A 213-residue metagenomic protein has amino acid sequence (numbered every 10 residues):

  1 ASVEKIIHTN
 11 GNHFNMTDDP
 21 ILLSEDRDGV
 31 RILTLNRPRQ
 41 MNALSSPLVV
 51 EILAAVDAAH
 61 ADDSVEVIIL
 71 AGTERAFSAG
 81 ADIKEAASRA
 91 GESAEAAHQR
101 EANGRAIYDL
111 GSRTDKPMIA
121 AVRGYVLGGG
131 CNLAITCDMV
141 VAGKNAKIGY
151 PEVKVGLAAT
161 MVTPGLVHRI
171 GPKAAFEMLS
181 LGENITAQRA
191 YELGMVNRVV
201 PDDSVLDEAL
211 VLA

Functional and structural regions predicted by a protein language model:
A1-E4: Acidic, Ala/Val/Gly-enriched low-complexity intrinsically disordered segments
I7-T73: Conserved CoA-thioester-binding segment of acyl-CoA-metabolizing enzymes
N36, N42, G72-E74, G80 (+3 more regions): Conserved phosphate-binding and hydrolysis motifs of nucleotide-dependent enzymes
P47-E51, N103, L110, E208: Charged catalytic carboxylate motif
G72-L110, V126: Glycine- (often His-adjacent) and acidic-residue-rich active-site loop that binds/positions the CoA thioester
D109-A213: Crotonase-fold acyl-CoA enzyme core
